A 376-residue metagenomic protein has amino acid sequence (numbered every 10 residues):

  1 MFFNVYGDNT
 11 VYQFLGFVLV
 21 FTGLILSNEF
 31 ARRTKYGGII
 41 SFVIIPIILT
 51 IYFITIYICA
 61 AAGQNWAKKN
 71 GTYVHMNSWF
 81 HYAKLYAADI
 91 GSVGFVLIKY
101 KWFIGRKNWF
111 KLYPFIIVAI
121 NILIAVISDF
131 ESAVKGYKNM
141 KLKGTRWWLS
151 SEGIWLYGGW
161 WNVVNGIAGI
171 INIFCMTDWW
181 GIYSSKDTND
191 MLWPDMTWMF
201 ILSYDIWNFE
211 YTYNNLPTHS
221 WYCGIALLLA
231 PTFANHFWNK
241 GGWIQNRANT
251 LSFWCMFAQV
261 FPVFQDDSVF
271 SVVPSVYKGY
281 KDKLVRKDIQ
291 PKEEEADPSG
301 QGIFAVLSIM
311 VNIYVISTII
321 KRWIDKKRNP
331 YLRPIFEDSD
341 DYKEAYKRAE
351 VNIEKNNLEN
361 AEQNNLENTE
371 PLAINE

Functional and structural regions predicted by a protein language model:
F2, A62-W79, E131-L156, S268-A296: Membrane-interfacial helical/loop segments at transmembrane boundaries in membrane proteins
F2-Y100: An N-terminal, globular interaction/scaffold subdomain
G16-L24, A83-K99, V164-D178, L227-A230 (+1 more regions): Hydrophobic cores of alpha-helical transmembrane segments in multi-pass inner/ER membrane proteins, independent
F17-I25, N208, C223-N356: C-terminal transmembrane-bundle signature of multipass membrane proteins, characterized by strong activation on
L26, I45-N65, V93-K101, I116-S132 (+2 more regions): Hydrophobic alpha-helical transmembrane segments and adjacent interfacial helices in integral membrane proteins
G38-I44, K107-I116, P194, A248-S252: Cytoplasmic-side transmembrane-helix entry/capping segments in multi-pass membrane proteins
G105-G241: Generic multipass alpha-helical transmembrane bundles of integral membrane proteins
V351-E376: Intrinsically disordered, low-complexity cytosolic terminal tails
